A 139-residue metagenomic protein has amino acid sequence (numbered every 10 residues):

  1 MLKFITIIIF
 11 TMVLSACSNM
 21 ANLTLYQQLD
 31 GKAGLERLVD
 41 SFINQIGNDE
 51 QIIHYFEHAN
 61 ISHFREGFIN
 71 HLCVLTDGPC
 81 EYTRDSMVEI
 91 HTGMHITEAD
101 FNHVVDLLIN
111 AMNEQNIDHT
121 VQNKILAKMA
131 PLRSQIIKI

Functional and structural regions predicted by a protein language model:
M1-T6: Bacterial N-terminal signal peptides that target proteins for export
S15-A16: C-terminal motif of bacterial Sec signal peptides marking the signal peptidase cleavage site
N19: Acidic/polar, glycine-anchored loop/turn motif associated with catalytic or activation segments that engage anionic
N22-Y26, E36-N113, I117-H119, I125-K128 (+2 more regions): Heme-based O2/NO sensor domains and their adjacent alpha-helical segments, primarily globin folds but also including
D30-G31: Glycine-centered helix-coil hinge/cap
